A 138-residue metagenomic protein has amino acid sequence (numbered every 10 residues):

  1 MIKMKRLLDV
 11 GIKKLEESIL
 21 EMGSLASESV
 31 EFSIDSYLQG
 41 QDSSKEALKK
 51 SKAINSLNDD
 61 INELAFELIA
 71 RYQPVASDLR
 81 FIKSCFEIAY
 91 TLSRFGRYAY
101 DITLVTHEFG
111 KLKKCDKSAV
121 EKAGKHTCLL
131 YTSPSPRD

Functional and structural regions predicted by a protein language model:
M1-K3: Short, Lys/Arg-enriched N-terminal segments with co-localized hydrophobic residues within the first ~10-30 amino acids
K5, V10-I12, E16-N55, N62-E63 (+1 more regions): A positional/architectural concept
M22-S29, L57-L64, Y98-I102, A123-H126 (+1 more regions): Amphipathic, well-ordered alpha-helical segments in soluble domains
E67-Y90: Hydrophobic/aromatic-rich structural module bridging two neighboring secondary-structure elements via a short loop
R80-K83, F109-K113: Acidic/His metal-coordination segments adjacent to aromatic residues that form catalytic metal sites in metalloenzymes
A89-H107: A structural feature that tracks compact, well-ordered secondary-structure segments with a strong bias toward
K113-K125: Divalent-cation-assisted or electrostatically stabilized phosphate/pyrophosphate-binding catalytic cores
Y131-D138: Conserved small/polar residues in nucleotide/adenosyl-binding loops
